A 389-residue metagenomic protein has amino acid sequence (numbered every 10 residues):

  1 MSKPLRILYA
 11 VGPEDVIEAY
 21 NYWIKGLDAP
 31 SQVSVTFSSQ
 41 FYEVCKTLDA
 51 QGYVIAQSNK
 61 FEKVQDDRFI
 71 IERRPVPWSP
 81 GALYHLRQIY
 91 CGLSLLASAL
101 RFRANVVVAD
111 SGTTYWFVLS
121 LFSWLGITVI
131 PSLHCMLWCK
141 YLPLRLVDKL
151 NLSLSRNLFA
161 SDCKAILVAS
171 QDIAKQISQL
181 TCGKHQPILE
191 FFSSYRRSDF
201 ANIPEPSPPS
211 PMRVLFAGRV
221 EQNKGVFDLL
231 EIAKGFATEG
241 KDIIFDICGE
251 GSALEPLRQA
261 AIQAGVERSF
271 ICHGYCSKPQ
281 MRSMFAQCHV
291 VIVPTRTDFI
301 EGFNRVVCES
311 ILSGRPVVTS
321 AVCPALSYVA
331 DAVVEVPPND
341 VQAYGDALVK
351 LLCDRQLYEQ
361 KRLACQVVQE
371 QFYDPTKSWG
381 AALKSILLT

Functional and structural regions predicted by a protein language model:
T36, M212, F216-G235, S252-E255 (+1 more regions): A conserved mid-protein helix/loop that constitutes part of the nucleotide-sugar donor-binding site
S38-E43, L93-L100, L146-I166: Membrane-proximal helix-turn-helix segments that form the acceptor-binding/catalytic region of lipid-linked
A109-Y115, L133: Short His-centered aromatic/hydrophobic patch
R156-N202, C272, G302: Donor nucleotide-sugar binding/catalytic pocket of nucleotide-sugar-dependent glycosyltransferases
R258-C276: Nucleotide-activated donor-binding/catalytic signature segment of Leloir-type glycosyltransferases, i.e., the conserved
A286-I300, R315: Acidic donor-binding loop of glycosyltransferase active sites
L312, P316-T319: Short hydrophobic beta-strand element within catalytic cores of glycosyltransferases and related nucleotide-activated
D331-Q342, K350-R355: Conserved acidic donor-binding segment of nucleotide-sugar-dependent glycosyltransferases
